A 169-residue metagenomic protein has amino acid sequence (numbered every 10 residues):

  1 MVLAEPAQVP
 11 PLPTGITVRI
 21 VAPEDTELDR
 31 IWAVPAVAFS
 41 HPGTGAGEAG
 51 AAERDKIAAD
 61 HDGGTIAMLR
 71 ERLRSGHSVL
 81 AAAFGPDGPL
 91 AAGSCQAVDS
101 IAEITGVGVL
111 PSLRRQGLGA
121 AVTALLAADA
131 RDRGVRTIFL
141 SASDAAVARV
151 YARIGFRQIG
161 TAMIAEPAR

Functional and structural regions predicted by a protein language model:
M1-S40, A165-E166: Acyl-donor-binding surface of acyltransferase catalytic domains
A22, V109, S141-A142: Conserved residues at beta->alpha junctions
P23, E53-K56, R72, Q158-G160: Ligand-binding pocket scaffold of soluble enzyme catalytic domains
V34-R54: Helix-loop element at the rim of GNAT/NAT acetyltransferase active sites that forms part of the acceptor-substrate
G50-A52, A58-L110: A conserved beta-strand-loop-helix scaffold within acyl/acetyltransferase catalytic domains
G106-P111, R115-D132, R153: Conserved acetyl-CoA-binding loop-helix of GNAT-fold acetyltransferases
A120, D144-T161, A168: Conserved active-site alpha-helix within GNAT-family acetyltransferase domains
A130-S143: Conserved GNAT acetyl-CoA-binding A-motif
